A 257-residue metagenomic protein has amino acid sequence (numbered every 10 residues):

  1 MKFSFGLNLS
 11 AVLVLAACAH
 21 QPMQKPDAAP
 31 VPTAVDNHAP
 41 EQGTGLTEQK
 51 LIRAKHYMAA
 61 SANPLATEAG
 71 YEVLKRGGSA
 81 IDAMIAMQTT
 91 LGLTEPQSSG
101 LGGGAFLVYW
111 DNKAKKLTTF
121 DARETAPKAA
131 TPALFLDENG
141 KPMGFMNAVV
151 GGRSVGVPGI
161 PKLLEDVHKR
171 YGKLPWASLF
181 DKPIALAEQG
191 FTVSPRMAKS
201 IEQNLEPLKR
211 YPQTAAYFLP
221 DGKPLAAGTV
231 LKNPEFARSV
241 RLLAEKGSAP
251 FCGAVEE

Functional and structural regions predicted by a protein language model:
M1-L9: Bacterial N-terminal signal peptides that target proteins for export
A16-A17: C-terminal motif of bacterial Sec signal peptides marking the signal peptidase cleavage site
H20: Short, conserved catalytic or interaction motifs in soluble domains
M23-E68, E72, A80-I81, I85-E257: Noncatalytic scaffold domains of N-terminal-nucleophile
